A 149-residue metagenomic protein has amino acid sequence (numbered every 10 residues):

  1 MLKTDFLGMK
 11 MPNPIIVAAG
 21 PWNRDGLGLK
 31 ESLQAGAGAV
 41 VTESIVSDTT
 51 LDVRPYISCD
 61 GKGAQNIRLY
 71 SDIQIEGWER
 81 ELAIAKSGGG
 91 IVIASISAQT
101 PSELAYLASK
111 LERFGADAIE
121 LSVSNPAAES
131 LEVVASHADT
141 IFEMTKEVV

Functional and structural regions predicted by a protein language model:
K3-M11, I16-W22, G26-V149: Active-site entrance/lid segments in N-terminal catalytic domains of soluble metabolic enzymes
